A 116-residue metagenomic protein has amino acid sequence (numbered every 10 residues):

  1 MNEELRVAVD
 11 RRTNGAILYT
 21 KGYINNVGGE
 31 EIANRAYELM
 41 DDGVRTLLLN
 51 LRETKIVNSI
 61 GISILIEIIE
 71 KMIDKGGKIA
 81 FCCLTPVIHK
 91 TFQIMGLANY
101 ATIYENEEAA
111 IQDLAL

Functional and structural regions predicted by a protein language model:
M1, R45-L47, A110: Terminal low-complexity, poorly structured segments
M1-E4, L116: Short, Lys/Arg-enriched, disordered terminal segments
E3-N34, R52: STAS-typified acidic loop motif
N14, K78-I79, A115: Long, contiguous secondary-structure blocks with strong helical propensity
I24-Y100: Amphipathic alpha-helical interaction surfaces in cytosolic regulatory modules
L84, E107-E108: Short, ordered loop/turn segments at secondary-structure junctions
T102-N106: Short acidic-hydrophobic, aromatic-tinged amphipathic segments that line or gate anion-handling sites
E108-L116: A charged, well-structured terminal subsegment
